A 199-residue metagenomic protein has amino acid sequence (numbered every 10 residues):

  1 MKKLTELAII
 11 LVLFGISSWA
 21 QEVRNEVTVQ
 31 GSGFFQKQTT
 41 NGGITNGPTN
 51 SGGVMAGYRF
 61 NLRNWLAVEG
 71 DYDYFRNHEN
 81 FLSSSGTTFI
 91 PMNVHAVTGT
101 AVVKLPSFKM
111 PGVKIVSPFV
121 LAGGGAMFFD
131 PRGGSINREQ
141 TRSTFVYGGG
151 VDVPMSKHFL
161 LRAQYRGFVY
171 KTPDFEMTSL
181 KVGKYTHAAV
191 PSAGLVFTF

Functional and structural regions predicted by a protein language model:
M1-R24: Cleavable N-terminal export/targeting peptides
W19-N61, G124, F128-P131, V190-T198: Short glycine/proline- and aromatic-enriched beta-strand/turn motifs that initiate or cap beta-hairpins
V23, G52, H95, V116 (+4 more regions): Exposed loop/turn and edge beta-strand positions of beta-sandwich/beta-sheet ligand-binding modules
V27-G33, G70-Y74, V120-A126, V151 (+1 more regions): Transmembrane beta-barrel strands of outer-membrane/channel proteins
T39-T45, N80-G86, D130-R138, P173-L180: Outer-membrane beta-barrel translocator domains and adjoining extracellular loop/strand segments of Gram-negative
I44-N50, T87-V94, I136-S143, L180-H187: Replace "Gram-negative outer membrane beta-barrel proteins" with "bacterial and organellar outer membrane beta-barrel
G57-G134, A189-F199: Gram-negative (and chloroplast) outer-membrane scaffold detector with strong preference for beta-barrel transmembrane
Y72, N77-L82, S156-F199: Predominantly the C-terminal beta-signal and adjacent terminal strand-loop region of outer-membrane beta-barrel
